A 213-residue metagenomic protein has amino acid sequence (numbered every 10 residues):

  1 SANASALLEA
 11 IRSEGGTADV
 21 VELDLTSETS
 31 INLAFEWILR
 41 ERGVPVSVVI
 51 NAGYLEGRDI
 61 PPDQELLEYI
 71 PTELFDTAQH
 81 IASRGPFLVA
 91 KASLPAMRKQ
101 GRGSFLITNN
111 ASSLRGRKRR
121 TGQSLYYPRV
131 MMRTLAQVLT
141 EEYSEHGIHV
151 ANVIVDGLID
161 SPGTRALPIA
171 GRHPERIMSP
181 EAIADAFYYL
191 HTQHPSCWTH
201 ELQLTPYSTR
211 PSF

Functional and structural regions predicted by a protein language model:
E14-D19, W37-I50, E56, P71: A glycine-rich helix->loop->beta "capping" turn within Rossmann-like NAD(P)(H)-dependent oxidoreductase domains
E22-A34: The beta1-alpha1 cofactor-binding region of Rossmann-like NAD(H)/NADP(H)-dependent oxidoreductases
E36, T77-K99: Amphipathic alpha-helical dimer-interface segment in Rossmann-like NAD(P)H-dependent oxidoreductases
E41-R42, L55-D59, A92-G101: A short helix-coil junction within the Rossmann-fold of NAD(P)-dependent oxidoreductases
P45-I60, A82, I107, A151: Rossmann-fold scaffold of SDR-type NAD(P)-dependent oxidoreductases
V46, E68-F87, L106: Catalytic Tyr-X3-Lys loop
Y54, T72-L74, A78, S104-M131 (+2 more regions): Catalytic loop of short-chain dehydrogenase/reductase
E145-I154, A166-F213: C-terminal helical subdomain
